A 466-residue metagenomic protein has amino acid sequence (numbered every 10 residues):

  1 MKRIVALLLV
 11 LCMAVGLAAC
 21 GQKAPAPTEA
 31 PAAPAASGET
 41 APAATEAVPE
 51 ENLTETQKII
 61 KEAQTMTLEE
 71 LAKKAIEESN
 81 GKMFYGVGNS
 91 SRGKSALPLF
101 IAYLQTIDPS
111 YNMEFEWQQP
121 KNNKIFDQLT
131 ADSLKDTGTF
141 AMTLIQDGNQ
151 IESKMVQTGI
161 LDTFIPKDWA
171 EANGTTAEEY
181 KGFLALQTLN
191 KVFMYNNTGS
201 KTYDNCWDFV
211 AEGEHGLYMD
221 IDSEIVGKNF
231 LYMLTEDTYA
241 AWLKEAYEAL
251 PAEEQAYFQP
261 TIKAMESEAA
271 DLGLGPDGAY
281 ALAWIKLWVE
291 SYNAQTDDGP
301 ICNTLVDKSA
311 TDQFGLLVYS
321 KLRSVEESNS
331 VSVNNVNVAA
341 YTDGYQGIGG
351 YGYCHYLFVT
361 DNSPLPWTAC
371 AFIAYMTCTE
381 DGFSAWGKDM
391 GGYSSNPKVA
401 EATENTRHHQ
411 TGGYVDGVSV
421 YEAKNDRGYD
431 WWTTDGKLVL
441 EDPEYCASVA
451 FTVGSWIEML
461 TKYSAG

Functional and structural regions predicted by a protein language model:
M1-N80, A465-G466: Short, low-complexity disordered leader/linker segments with a strong preference for bacterial N-terminal type II
A44-I59, Q64, L68-E69, Y421-G466: Conserved C-terminal helix/tail region of periplasmic/extracytoplasmic solute-binding proteins
E46-E50, L68-S79, S90-N112, F193 (+1 more regions): Short, polar/charged alpha-helical segment
K82-A102, F115-Q128, G138-T304: Extracytoplasmic ligand-binding site segments that recognize negatively charged/polar headgroups
T137-Q146, T311-Y319: Paired acidic/hydrophobic, glycine-rich loop segments that form the ligand-binding mouth/hinge of periplasmic-binding
V192-G199, T235-E236, G352-L365, A385: A bilobed periplasmic-binding-protein/Venus flytrap-type ligand-binding module shared by bacterial periplasmic
A279-Y280, E290-N362: Extracytoplasmic/periplasmic substrate-binding proteins
H355-K437: Mature extracytoplasmic/periplasmic domains
